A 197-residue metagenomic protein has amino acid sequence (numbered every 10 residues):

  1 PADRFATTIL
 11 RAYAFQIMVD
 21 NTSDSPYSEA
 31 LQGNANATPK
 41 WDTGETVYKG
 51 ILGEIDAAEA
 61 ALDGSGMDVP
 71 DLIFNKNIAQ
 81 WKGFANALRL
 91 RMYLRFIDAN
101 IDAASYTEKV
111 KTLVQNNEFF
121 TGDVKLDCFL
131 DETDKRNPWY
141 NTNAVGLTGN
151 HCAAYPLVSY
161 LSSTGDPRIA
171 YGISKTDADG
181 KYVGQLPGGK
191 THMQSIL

Functional and structural regions predicted by a protein language model:
P1-L197: Structured, solvent-exposed acidic/aromatic patches
